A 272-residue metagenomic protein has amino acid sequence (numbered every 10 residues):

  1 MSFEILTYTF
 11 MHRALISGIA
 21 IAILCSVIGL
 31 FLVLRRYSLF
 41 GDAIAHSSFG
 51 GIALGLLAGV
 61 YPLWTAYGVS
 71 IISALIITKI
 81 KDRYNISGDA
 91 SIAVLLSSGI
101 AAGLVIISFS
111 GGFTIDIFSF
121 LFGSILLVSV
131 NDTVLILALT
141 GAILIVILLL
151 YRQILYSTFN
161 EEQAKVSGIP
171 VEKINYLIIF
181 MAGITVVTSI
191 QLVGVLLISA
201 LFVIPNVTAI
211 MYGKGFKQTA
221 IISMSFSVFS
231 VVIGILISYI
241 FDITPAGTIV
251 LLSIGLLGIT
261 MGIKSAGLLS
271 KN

Functional and structural regions predicted by a protein language model:
M1-I23, K271-N272: Membrane-interfacial amphipathic/re-entrant helices at transmembrane-helix boundaries
S2-T7, L121-I125, F226-I263: C-terminal binding/interaction regions
E4-R13, Y84, I92-R152: Transmembrane helix-bundle core of multi-pass membrane transporters and related energy-transducing complexes
A14-S17, P62-S70, D89-A93, I136-L137 (+2 more regions): Loop-to-transmembrane alpha-helix initiation sites
L30-F113, A209-I221, S238-F241, K264-A266: Short loop segments and helix-boundary regions at transmembrane helix junctions of multi-pass inner-membrane proteins
I145-I178: Membrane-helix/interface signature in polytopic inner-membrane proteins
R152-Q153, G262-N272: Membrane-interface capping segments at transmembrane-helix boundaries
L192, I198-G247: Transmembrane alpha-helical segments in multi-pass inner-membrane proteins
